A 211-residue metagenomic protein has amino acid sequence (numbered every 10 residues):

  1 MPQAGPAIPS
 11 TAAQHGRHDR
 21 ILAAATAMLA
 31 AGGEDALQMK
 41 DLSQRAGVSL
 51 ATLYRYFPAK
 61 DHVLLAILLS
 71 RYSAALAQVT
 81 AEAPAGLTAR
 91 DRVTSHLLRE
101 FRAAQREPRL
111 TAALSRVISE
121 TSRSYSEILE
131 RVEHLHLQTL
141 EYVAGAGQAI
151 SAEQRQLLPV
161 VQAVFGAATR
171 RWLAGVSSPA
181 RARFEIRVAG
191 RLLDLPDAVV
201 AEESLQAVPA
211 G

Functional and structural regions predicted by a protein language model:
M1-G32, A36-R45, H62-L65: Basic, helix-initiating cap at the start of DNA-binding domains
M1-G5, Q138-G145, A174-G211: C-terminal peripheral helix-coil segments that are non-catalytic and often amphipathic
Q38, T111-S115, S126, A152 (+2 more regions): Short, hydrophobic secondary-structure boundary micro-motifs
G47-F57: Short hydrophobic/aromatic patch on the recognition helix
A66, T80-R106, V161: Hydrophobic alpha-helical connector segments
L69-L76: Short, basic, alpha-helical segments at the C-terminal edge of helix-turn-helix-like DNA-binding modules
F101-R123, R170-R171: Amphipathic alpha-helical segments used for helix-helix packing
T121-G166, R183-D194: Amphipathic alpha-helical packing segments from all-alpha helical-bundle domains
